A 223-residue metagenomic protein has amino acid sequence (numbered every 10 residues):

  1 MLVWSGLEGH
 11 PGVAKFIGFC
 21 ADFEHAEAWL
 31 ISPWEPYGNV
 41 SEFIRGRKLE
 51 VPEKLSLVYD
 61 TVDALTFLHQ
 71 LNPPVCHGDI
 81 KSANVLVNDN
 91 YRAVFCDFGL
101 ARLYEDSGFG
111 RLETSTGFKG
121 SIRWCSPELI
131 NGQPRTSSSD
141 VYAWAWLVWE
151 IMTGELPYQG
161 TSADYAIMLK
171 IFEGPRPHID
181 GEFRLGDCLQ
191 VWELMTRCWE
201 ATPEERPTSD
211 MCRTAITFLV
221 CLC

Functional and structural regions predicted by a protein language model:
K15-A28: Short beta-strand micro-motifs within the conserved protein kinase catalytic domain, predominantly in the N-lobe
E35-R45: Structural motif in protein kinase domains
H69-V87: Catalytic-loop of the protein kinase fold
N88-K119: Activation segment/activation loop of eukaryotic-type protein kinase catalytic domains
D140: Conserved catalytic-loop aspartate of Hanks-type protein kinases
E200-M211: A conserved short helix/loop substructure at the end of the activation segment of eukaryotic-like protein kinase domains
